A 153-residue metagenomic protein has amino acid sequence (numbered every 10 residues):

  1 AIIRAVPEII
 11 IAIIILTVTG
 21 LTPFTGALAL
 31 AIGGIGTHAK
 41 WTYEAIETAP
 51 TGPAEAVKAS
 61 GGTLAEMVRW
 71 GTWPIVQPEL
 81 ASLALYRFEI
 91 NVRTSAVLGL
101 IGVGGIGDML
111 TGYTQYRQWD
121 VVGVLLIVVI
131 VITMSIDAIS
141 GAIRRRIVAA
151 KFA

Functional and structural regions predicted by a protein language model:
A1-A31: Generic hydrophobic transmembrane alpha-helix motif, especially the helices
A5, L30-G34, I75, E79 (+6 more regions): Small-residue faces within membrane-embedded alpha-helices
I13-T17, G26, L83, S95-G99 (+1 more regions): Transmembrane alpha-helix boundary and packing residues in multipass membrane permease domains and related
T19-L21, I101-G104: Short helix-capping/hinge motifs at transmembrane helix termini and TM-loop junctions
L21-T72, P78-R87, A138-G141: Membrane-cytosol interface at the C-terminal ends of specific transmembrane alpha-helices in multi-pass membrane
S82, G123-A153: C-terminal transmembrane helix and the adjacent membrane-cytosol boundary/short C-terminal tail of inner/organellar
G104-T114: Short, membrane-exposed interhelical loops at transmembrane-helix boundaries
